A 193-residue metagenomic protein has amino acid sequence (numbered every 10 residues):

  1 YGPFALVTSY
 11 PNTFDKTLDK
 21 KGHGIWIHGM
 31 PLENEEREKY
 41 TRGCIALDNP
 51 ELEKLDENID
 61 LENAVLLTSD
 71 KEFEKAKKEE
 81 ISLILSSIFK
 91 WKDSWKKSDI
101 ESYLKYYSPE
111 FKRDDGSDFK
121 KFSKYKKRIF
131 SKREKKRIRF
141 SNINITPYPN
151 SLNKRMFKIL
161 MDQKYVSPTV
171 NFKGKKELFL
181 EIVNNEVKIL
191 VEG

Functional and structural regions predicted by a protein language model:
Y1-F89: Exported/periplasmic cell-wall-interacting domains
Y1-P3, K20-G22, K39, K135 (+2 more regions): Extracytoplasmic
T8-N12, G29-P31, I59, D70-E72 (+5 more regions): A mature extracytoplasmic/lumenal domain signature
Y10, G29-P31, D56-I59, K92-D99 (+4 more regions): Sec/Tat-exported extracytoplasmic proteins
I25, P147-G193: Exposed beta-sheet edge and beta->alpha loop/turn motif
E80-D99, Y106: Short, aromatic-enriched amphipathic alpha-helices that serve as compact interaction elements
S87, R139, F172-G174: Residues that act as N-cap/strand-start positions at coil-to-secondary-structure junctions
L104-P147, L152: Short solvent-exposed beta->alpha transition segments
